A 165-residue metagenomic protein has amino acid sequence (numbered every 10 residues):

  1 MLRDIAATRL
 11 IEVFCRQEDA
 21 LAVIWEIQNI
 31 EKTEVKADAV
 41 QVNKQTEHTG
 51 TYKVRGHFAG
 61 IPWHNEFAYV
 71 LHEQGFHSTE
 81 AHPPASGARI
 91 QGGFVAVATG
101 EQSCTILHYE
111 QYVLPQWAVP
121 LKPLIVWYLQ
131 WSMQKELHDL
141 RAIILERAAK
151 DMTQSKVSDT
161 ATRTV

Functional and structural regions predicted by a protein language model:
M1-E47, R163-V165: Hydrophobic ligand-binding cavity/cleft-lining segments
L2-A6, T49, R89, E101-S103: A general secondary-structure signal for short beta-strands and their flanking turns/coil in non-transmembrane regions
R9-I11, A37, H64-L71, E80-H82 (+2 more regions): Hydrophobic/aromatic beta-strand elements that line small-molecule binding cavities or substrate pockets in beta-rich
F14-E18, K44-E47, V70-G75, V95-T105 (+1 more regions): A short, structured loop/turn motif at beta-sheet edges
I27, G56, N65-V70, S86: Hydrophobic-cavity lipid-handling domains and compact docking modules
G50-F58, H77-P84: Short beta-strand segments that buttress and anchor functional surface loops
H82-K135, A142, D151-T153: Beta-strand/loop substructures that line and gate deep hydrophobic ligand-binding cavities in soluble
H138-V165: Short, highly charged C-terminal tails/helix-capping segments
